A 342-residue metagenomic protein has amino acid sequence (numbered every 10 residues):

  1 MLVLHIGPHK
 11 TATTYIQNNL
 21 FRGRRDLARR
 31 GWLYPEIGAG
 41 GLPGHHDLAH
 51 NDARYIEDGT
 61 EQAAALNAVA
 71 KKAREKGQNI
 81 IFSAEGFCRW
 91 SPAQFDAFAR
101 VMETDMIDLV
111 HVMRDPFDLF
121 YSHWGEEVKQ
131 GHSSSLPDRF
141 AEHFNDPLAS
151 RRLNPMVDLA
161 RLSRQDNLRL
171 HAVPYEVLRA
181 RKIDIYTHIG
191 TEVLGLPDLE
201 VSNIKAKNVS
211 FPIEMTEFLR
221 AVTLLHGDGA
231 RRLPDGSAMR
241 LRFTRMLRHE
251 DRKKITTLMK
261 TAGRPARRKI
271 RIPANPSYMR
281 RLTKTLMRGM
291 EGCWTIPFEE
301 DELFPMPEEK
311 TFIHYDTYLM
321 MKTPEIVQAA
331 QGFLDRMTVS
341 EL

Functional and structural regions predicted by a protein language model:
M1-L342: Anion-recognition interface
